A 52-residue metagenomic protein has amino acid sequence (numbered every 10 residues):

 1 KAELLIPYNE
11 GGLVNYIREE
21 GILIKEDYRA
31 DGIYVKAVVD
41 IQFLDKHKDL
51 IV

Functional and structural regions predicted by a protein language model:
K1-V52: C-terminal-of-GTPase-core extension/linker across diverse P-loop GTPases
